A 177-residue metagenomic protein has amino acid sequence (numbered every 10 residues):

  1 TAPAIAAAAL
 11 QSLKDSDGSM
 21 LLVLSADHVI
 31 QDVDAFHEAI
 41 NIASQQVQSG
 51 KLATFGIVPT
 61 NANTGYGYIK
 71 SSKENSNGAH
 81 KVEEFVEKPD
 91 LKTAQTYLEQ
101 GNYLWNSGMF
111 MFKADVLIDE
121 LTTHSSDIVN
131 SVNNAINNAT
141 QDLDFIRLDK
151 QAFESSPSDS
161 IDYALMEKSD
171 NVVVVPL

Functional and structural regions predicted by a protein language model:
T1-E74, T123-H124: Conserved beta-loop-beta/alpha segment of the NTase-like Rossmann-fold superfamily that binds/positions NTPs
Y68-L177: Catalytic core of tubulin tyrosine ligase-like
